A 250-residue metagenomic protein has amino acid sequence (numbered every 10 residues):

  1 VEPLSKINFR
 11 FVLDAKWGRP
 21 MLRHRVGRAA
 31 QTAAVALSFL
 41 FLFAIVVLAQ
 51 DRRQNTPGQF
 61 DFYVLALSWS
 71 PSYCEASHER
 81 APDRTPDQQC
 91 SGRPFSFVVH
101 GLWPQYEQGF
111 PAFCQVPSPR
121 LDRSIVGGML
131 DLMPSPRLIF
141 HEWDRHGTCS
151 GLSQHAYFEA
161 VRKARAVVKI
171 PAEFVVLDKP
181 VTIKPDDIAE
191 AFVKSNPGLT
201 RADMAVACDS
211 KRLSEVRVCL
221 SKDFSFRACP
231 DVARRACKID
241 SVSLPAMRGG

Functional and structural regions predicted by a protein language model:
V1-R28: N-terminal secretory signal peptides that target proteins for export/translocation
A33-A44: Bacterial N-terminal signal peptides
I45-A49: Sec/Tat signal peptide C-region and signal peptidase I cleavage site
Q50-A76: N-terminal module-boundary/linker segments of secreted carbohydrate-active enzymes
H78-G250: Domain-level detector of nuclease and nuclease-like folds in predominantly extracellular/periplasmic contexts
